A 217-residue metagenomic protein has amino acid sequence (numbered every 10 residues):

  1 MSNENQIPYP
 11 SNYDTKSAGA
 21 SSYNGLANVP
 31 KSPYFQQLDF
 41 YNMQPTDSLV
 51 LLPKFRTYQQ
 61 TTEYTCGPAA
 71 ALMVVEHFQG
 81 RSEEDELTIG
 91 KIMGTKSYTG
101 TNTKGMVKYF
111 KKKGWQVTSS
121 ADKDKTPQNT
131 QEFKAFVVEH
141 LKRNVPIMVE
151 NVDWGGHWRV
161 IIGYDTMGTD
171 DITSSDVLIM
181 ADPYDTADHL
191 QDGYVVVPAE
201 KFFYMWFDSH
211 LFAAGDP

Functional and structural regions predicted by a protein language model:
N3-F40, Q44-P45, L49-L51, T88-P217: Conserved active-site-adjacent core of cysteine acyl-enzyme catalytic domains
F35-D39, F55, A70-M73: Short acidic/polar alpha-helix capping motifs at helix-coil junctions
S48-K54, T65-C66: N-terminal leader/capping segments at the start of a protein or of a new domain
R56, T61, D192: Short, flexible active-site loop motifs that bind/organize anionic cofactors or intermediates
Q59-E76, Y98-F110: Active-site nucleophilic cysteine motif
C66, E84-D85, P198: Secondary-structure junction/capping motif
M73-F78, Y164-M167: Active-site catalytic microenvironments for nucleophilic, acid-base chemistry
Q79-I89: Short, well-structured active-site flanking segments
